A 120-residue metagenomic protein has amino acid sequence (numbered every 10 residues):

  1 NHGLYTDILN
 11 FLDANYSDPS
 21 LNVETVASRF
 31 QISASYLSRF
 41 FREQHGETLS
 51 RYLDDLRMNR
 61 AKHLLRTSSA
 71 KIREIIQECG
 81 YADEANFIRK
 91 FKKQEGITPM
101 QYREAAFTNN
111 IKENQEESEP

Functional and structural regions predicted by a protein language model:
N1-I8, D54-R57: N-terminal positioning helix adjacent to the helix-turn-helix/winged-helix DNA-binding module
H2-G3, N10, S20, E24 (+2 more regions): Extended mid-to-C-terminal alpha-helical interaction segments
L9-L21, F41-H45, K62-K71, F91 (+1 more regions): Basic, amphipathic alpha-helical hairpins
E24-L53, I76-T98: Basic/polar phosphate-binding segments, predominantly the helix-turn-helix DNA-binding elements of transcriptional
E43-A82, E104-P120: Terminal helix-turn-helix DNA-binding modules in bacterial transcription factors
